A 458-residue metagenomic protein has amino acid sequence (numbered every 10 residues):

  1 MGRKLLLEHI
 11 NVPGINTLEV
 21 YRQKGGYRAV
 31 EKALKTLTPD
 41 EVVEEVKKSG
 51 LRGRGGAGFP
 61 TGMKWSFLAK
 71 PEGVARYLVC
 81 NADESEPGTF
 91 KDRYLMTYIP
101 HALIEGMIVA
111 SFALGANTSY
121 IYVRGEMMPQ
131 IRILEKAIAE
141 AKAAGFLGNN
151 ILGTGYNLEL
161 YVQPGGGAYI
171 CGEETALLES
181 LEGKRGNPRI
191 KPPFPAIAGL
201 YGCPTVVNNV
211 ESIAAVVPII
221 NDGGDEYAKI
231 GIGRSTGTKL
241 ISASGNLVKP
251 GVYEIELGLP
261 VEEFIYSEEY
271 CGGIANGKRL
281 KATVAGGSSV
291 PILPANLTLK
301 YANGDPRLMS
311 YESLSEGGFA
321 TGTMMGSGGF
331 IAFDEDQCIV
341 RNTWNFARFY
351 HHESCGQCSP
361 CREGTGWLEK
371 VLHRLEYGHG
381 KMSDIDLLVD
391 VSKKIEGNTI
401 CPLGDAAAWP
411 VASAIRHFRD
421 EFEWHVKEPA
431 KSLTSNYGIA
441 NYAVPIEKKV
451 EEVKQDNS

Functional and structural regions predicted by a protein language model:
M1-E45: Cofactor-/ligand-binding subdomain signature composed of acidic, glycine-rich, tryptophan-containing flexible loops
Y21-Y27, C80-D92, P195-L200, S242-L247: Gly-rich Lys/Arg/Thr-decorated short loops/hinges at beta-loop-alpha junctions or inter-strand turns that position
A29-V46, V74-R76, A82, D92-M96 (+5 more regions): Ferredoxin-type iron-sulfur electron-transfer modules in oxidoreductases and energy-metabolism complexes
K47-L68, G165-E179, G183-R185, H351-E363 (+2 more regions): Conserved phosphate/anionic-ligand binding catalytic regions in large, soluble enzymes, centered on
A57, G62-W65, T89-D92, I131-K136 (+10 more regions): Short acidic, glycine/serine/threonine-rich loops at helix termini
I99-A113: Histidine-anchored nucleotide/phosphate-binding helix
G106-A110, L257-A275: Short amphipathic, charge-patterned alpha-helical segments
I131-L257, A275: Hydrophobic alpha-helical positions that pack around
